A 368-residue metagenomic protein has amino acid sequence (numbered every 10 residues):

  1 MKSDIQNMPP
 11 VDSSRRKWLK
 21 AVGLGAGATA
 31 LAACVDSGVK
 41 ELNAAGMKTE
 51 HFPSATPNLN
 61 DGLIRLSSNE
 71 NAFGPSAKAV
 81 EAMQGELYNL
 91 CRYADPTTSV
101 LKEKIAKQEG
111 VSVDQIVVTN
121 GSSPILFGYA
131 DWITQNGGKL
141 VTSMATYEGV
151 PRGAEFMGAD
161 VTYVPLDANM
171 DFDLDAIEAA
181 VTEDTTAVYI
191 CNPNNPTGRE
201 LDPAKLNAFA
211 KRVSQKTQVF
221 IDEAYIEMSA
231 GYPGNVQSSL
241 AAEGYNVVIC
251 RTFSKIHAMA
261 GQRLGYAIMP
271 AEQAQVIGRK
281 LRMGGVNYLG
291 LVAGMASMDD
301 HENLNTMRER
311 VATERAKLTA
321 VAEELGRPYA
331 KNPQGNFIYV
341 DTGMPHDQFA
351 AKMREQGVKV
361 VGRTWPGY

Functional and structural regions predicted by a protein language model:
M1-K17: N-terminal secretory signal peptides
S13-C34: N-terminal export leaders
A30, C34-R92: N-terminal "arm"/small-domain region of PLP-dependent enzymes with the aminotransferase-like
V100-K139, M157: Phosphate-binding glycine-rich loop
W132-I190: PLP-dependent aminotransferase-like
L166, V311-A312, A322-Q356: Conserved PLP-binding catalytic core of the aspartate aminotransferase-like
L174-E183, P196-V219, E223-I256: Active-site pre-lysine segment of PLP-dependent enzymes
N246-A330: PLP-dependent aminotransferase class I/II
